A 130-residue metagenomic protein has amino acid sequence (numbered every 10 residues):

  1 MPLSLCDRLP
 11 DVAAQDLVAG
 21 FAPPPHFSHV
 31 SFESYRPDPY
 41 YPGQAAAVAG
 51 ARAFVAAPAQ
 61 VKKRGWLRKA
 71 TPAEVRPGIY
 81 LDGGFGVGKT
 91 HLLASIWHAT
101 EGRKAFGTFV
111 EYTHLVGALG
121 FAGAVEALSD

Functional and structural regions predicted by a protein language model:
M1-E74: A short, basic N-terminal segment
Y35, P77, G102-A105: Generic beta-strand structural signal
A56-A59, W97-E101: Generic short alpha-helical segment signal, independent of protein family or function, capturing local helix propensity
I79-L81: Hydrophobic anchor at the beta1->P-loop junction of P-loop NTPases
G86: Walker A (P-loop) phosphate-binding loop of P-loop NTPases
K89: Conserved lysine of the Walker
L92, I96: Hydrophobic positions on the alpha1 helix immediately C-terminal to the Walker A/P-loop
E101-D130: Short glycine-rich substrate-engagement loop in P-loop NTPases that contacts/grips substrate
